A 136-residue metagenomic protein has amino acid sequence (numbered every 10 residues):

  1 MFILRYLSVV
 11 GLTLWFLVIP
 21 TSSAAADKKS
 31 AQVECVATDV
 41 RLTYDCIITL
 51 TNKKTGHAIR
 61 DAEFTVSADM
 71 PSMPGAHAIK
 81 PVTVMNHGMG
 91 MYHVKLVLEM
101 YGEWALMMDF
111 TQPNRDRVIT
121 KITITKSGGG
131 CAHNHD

Functional and structural regions predicted by a protein language model:
M1-Y6: Positively charged n-region of N-terminal signal peptides that target proteins for export
L7-I19: Bacterial N-terminal signal peptides
A24-D136: N-terminal soluble domains immediately following signal/targeting peptides that reside in extracytoplasmic
